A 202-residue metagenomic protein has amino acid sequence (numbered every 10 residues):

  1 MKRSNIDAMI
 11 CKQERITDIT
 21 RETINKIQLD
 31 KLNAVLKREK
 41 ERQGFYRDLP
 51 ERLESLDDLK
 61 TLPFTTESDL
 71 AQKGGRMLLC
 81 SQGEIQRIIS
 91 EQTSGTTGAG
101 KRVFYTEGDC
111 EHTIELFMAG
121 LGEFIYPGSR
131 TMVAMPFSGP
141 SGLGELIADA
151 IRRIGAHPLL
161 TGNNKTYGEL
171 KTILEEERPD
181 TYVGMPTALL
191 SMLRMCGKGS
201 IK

Functional and structural regions predicted by a protein language model:
M1-Q92, A99-H112, A119: Nucleotide 5′-phosphate-binding alpha/beta core
N33, S129, D180: Conserved acidic residues
E39, T93-T96, T131, Y182: Conserved S/T- and glycine-rich ATP-binding loop of Class I adenylate-forming
L121-R153: Conserved AMP-binding loop of ANL adenylate-forming enzymes
D149-L159, D180: A short helix-loop-beta submotif of the ANL/AMP-binding
P158-I173: ATP-dependent adenylate-forming carboxylate-activation enzymes
E176-E177: Active-site charged/polar residues at nucleotide-handling catalytic sites that mediate phosphoryl, nucleotidyl
D180-K202: Adenylate-forming
